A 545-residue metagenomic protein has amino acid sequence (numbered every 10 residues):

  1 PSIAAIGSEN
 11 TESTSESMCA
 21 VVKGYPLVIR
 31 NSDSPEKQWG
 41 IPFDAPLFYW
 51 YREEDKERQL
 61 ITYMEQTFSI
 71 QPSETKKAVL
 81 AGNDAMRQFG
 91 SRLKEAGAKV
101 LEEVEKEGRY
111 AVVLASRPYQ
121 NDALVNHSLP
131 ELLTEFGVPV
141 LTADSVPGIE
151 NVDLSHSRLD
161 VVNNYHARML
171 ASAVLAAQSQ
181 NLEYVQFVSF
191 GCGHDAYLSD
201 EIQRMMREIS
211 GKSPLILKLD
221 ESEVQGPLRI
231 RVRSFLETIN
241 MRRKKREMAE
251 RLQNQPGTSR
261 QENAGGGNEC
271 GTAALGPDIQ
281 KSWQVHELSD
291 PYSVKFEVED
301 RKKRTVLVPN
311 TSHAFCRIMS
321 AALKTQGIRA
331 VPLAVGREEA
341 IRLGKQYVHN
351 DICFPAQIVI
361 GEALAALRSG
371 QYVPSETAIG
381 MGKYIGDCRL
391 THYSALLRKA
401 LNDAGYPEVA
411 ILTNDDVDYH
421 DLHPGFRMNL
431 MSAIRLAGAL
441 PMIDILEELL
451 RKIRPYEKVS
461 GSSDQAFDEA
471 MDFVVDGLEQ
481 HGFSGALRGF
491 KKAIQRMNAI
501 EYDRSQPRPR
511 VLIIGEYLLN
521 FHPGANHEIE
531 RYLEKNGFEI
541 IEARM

Functional and structural regions predicted by a protein language model:
P1-M545: An N-terminal assembly and electron-transfer interface module characteristic of large anaerobic redox and radical
